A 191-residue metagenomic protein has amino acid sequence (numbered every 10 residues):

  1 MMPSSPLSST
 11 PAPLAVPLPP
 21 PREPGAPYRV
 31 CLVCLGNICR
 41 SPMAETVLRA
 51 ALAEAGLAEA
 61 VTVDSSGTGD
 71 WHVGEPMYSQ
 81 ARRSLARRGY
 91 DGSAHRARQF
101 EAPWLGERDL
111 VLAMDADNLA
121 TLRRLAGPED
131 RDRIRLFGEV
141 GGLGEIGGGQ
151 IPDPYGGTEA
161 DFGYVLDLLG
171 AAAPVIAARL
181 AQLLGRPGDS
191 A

Functional and structural regions predicted by a protein language model:
P3-E107, A178-G188: Conserved active-site segments centered on acidic
P3-P6, T10-P19, L110, A116-A191: Phosphate-binding/catalytic loops
S41, D115-A116: Helix N-cap/beta->alpha junction signal
